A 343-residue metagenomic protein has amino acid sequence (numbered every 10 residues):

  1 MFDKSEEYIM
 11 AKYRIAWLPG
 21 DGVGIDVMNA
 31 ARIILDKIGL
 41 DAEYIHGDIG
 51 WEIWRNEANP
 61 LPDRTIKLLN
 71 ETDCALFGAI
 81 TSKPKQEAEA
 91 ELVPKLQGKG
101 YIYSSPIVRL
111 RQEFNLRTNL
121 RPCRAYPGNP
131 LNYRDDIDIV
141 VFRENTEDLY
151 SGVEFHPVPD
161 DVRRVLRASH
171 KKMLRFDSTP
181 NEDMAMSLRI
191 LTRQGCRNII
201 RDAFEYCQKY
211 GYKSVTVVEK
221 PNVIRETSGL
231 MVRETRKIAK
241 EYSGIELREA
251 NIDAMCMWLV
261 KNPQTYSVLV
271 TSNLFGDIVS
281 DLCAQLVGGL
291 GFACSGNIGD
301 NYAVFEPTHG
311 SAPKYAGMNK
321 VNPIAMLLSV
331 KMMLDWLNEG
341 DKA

Functional and structural regions predicted by a protein language model:
M1-I9: Short, Lys/Arg-enriched N-terminal segments with co-localized hydrophobic residues within the first ~10-30 amino acids
M10, K67-L69, Q112-E113, P130-D135 (+6 more regions): Solvent-exposed alpha-helices and their adjacent loops that cap or buttress functional pockets in soluble metabolic
A11-R14, L40, E71-T72, N115-R117 (+6 more regions): Short coil/turn connectors at secondary-structure junctions
I15-I38, R164-D253: Glycine-rich phosphate/diphosphate-binding loop of Rossmann-like nucleotide-binding domains
D21-G24, D73, F142, A203 (+2 more regions): Buried hydrophobic positions in well-ordered alpha/beta secondary-structure cores of metabolic enzymes
D41-I66, M257-L259: N-terminal beta-loop-helix "entrance" segment that forms/cooperates in small-molecule cofactor or anionic ligand
R55-M173, M186, L274: N-terminal glycine-rich phosphate/adenylate-binding segment common to multiple enzyme folds
D63, Y101, W258-A343: Glycine-rich phosphate/nucleotide-binding loop
